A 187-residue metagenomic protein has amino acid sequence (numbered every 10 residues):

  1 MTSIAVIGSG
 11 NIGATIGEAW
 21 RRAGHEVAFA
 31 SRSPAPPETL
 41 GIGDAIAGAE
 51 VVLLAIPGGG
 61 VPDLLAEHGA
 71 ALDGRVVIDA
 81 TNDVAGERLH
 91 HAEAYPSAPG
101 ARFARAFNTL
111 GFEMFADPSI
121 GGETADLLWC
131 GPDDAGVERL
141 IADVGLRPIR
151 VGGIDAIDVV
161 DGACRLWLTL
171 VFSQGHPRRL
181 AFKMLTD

Functional and structural regions predicted by a protein language model:
M1-G41: NAD(P)+-binding Rossmann beta1-loop-alpha1 motif at the extreme N-terminus of oxidoreductases
S3, E26, E50, D126 (+1 more regions): Residues at the starts of beta-strands that form the adenosine-phosphate
I42-V76, A80-D83: Rossmann-like NAD(P)-binding element
E67-G74, S97-P99, G121-G122: Short, conserved loop/helix-junction motifs that constitute active-site signature segments in enzyme catalytic cores
T81-I120: Rossmann-fold NAD(P)-binding glycine/threonine-rich loop
D126-D187: Active-site-lining helix/loop region of Rossmann-like oxidoreductase modules
